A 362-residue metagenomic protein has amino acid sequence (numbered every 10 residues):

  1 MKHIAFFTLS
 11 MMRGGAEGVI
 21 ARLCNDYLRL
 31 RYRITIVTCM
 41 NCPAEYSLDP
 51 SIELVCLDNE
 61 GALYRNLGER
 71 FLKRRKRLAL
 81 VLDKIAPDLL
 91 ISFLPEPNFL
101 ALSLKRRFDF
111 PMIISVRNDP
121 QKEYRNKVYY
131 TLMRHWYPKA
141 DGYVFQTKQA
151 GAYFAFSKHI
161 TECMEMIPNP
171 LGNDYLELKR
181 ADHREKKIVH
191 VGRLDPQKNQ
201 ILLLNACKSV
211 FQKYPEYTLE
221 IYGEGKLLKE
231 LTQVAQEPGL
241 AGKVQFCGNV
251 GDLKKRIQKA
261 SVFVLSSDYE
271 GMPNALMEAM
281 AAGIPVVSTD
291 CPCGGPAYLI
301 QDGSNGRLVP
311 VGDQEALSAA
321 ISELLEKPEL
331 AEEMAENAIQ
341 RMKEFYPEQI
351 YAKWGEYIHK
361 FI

Functional and structural regions predicted by a protein language model:
F6-G14, G18, D26-E69, A155 (+2 more regions): N-terminal strand-loop element at the rim of the active site of nucleotide-sugar-dependent glycosyltransferases
E17-R22, F99, K186, H190-Q212 (+2 more regions): A conserved mid-protein helix/loop that constitutes part of the nucleotide-sugar donor-binding site
S92-N98, V116: Short His-centered aromatic/hydrophobic patch
A140-M164, L171-Y175: A short, active-site helix/loop in glycosyltransferases that binds the activated sugar's phosphate group
T232, Q236, A316, E323 (+2 more regions): A short, well-ordered alpha-helix in the C-terminal region of glycosyltransferases
N249, D268: Aromatic "clamp/platform" in nucleotide-sugar-dependent glycosyltransferases that forms part of the donor/acceptor
P285-D290: Short hydrophobic beta-strand element within catalytic cores of glycosyltransferases and related nucleotide-activated
Q301-G303, R307-Q314, E323-P328: Conserved acidic donor-binding segment of nucleotide-sugar-dependent glycosyltransferases
